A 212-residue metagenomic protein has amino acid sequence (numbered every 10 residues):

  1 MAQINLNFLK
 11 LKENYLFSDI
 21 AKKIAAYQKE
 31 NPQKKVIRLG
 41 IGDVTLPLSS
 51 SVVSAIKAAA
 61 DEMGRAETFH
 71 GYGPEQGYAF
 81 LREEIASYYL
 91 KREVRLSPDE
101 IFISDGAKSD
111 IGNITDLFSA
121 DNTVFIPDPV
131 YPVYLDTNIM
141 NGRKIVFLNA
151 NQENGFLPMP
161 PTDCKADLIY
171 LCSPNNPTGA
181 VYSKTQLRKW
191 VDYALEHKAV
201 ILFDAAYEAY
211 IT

Functional and structural regions predicted by a protein language model:
M1-Q3, Y170-L171: Short, basic/glycine-rich phosphate-binding loops at helix/coil junctions that contact nucleotide phosphates
A2-Q3, N7-D105, N113: N-terminal small-domain helix-loop-helix segment of the aminotransferase-like
E67-H197, I201-L202, E208-T212: Conserved core of the PLP fold type I
